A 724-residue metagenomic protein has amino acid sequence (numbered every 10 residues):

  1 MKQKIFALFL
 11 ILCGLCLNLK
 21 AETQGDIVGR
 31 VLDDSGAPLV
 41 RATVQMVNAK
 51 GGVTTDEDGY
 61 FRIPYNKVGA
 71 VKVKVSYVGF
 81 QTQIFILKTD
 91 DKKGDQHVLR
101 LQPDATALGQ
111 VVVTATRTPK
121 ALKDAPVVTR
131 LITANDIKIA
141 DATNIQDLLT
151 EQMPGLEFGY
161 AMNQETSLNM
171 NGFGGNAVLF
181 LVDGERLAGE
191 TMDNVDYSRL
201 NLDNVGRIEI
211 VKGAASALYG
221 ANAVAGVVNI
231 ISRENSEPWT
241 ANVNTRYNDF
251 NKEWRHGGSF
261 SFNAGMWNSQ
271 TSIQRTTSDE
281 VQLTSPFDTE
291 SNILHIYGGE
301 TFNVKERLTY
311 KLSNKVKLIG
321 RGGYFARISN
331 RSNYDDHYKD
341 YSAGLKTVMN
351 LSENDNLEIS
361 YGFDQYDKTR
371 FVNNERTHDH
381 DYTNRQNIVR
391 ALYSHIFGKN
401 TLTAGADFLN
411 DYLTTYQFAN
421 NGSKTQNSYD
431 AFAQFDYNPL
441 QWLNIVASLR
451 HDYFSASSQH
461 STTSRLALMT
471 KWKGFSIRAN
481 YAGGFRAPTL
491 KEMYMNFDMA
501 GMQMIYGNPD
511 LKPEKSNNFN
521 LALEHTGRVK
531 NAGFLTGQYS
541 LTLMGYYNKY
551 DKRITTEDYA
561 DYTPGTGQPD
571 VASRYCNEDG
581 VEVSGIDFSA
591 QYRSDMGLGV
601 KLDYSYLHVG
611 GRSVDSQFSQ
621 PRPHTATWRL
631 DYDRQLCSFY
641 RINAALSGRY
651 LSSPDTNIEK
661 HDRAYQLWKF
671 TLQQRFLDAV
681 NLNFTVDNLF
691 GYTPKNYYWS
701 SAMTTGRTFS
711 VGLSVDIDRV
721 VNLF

Functional and structural regions predicted by a protein language model:
L8, G298, Y310-K311, F435 (+5 more regions): Conserved C-terminal beta-signal and adjacent last beta-strands/turns of outer-membrane beta-barrel proteins
L32-S35, A42-V47, K74-F80, D90-K138 (+1 more regions): Short, acidic, small-residue-rich periplasmic hinge/interaction motif at the N-terminus of Gram-negative outer-membrane
F61-P64, E185-K212: Short acidic/polar hinge/loop motifs at secondary-structure boundaries that mediate gating or recognition
D95-R100, I145-L149, Q164-N169, L181 (+4 more regions): N-terminal periplasmic accessory domains that precede and gate Gram-negative outer-membrane beta-barrel machines
T129, Q146-E185, G206: Extracytoplasmic beta-strand/coil segments of soluble accessory domains associated with Gram-negative outer-membrane
E237-W239, R246, S259-Y338: Periplasmic-side early beta-strands and strand-to-turn transitions of outer-membrane beta-barrels
E358-R370, N410, K471-W472, R478 (+2 more regions): Membrane-embedded beta-barrel scaffold of Gram-negative outer-membrane proteins
N438-I445, S540, Y546-Y550, D570-P654: Gram-negative outer-membrane beta-barrel transporters
